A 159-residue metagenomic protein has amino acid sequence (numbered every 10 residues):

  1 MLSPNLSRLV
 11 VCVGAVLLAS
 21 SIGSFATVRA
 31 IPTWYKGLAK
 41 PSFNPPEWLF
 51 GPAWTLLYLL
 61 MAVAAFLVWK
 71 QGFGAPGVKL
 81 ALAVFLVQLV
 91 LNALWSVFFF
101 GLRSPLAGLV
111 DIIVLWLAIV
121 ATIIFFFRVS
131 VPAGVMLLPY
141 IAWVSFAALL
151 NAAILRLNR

Functional and structural regions predicted by a protein language model:
M1-V10, F66-L80, F125-A133, R159: Helix-coil boundary and interhelical linker segments in multi-pass alpha-helical membrane proteins
L2-A26: N-terminal signal-anchor transmembrane alpha helix
A30-N44: Cytosolic, membrane-interface loops and tails of multi-pass inner-membrane proteins
P45-L60, S104-L115: Membrane-interface loop-to-helix entry segments
L59-S96: Helix-adjacent hinge/juxtasegments
A75, W95-L106, F127-V131, R156-L157: Membrane-interface helix caps and helix-loop-helix hairpins in membrane proteins
L82-L91, W95, L109-T122, Y140-S145: Hydrophobic alpha-helical segments of small multi-pass membrane proteins
F125-R159: Terminal transmembrane helical module of multi-pass membrane proteins
